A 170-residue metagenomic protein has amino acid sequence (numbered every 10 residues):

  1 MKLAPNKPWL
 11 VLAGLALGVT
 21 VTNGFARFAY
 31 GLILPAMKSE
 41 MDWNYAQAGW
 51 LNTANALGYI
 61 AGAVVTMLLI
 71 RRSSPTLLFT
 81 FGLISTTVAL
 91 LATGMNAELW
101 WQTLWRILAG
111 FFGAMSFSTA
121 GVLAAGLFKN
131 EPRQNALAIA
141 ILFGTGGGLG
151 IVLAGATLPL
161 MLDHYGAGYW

Functional and structural regions predicted by a protein language model:
N6-P35: Pair of pore-lining "gating" transmembrane helices in MFS-fold secondary transporters
D42, S74, M95-W101: Helix-breaking motifs and short loop linkers at transmembrane-helix boundaries and internal kinks in secondary membrane
G62-S74, L162: Helix-to-loop junctions at the C-terminal end of transmembrane segments in multipass secondary transporters
T76-F79: Primarily marks hydrophobic transmembrane alpha-helices of the MFS/SLC 12-helix fold
I84-A97: C-terminal ends and interior cores of transmembrane alpha-helices in multi-pass membrane transporters/permeases
A89, W100-A109: Paired small-residue
E98-W101, Q134-N135, I139-W170: Helix-loop-helix hairpin linking two adjacent transmembrane segments in secondary transporters
W105-T145: Cytoplasmic helix-loop-helix junction between adjacent transmembrane helices in 12-TM secondary transporters
